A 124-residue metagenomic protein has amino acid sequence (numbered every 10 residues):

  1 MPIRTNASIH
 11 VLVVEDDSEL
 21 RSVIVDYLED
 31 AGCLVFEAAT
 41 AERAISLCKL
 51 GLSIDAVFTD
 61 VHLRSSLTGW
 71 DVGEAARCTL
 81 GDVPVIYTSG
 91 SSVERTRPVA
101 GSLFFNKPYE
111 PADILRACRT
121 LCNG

Functional and structural regions predicted by a protein language model:
M1-L12, S18, V25, R43 (+4 more regions): Non-catalytic signal-transmission and effector/linker regions of two-component phosphorelay proteins
S18-F36: Two-component/phosphorelay signaling modules centered on CheY-like receiver
E37-A56: Acidic, metal-coordinating helix/loop segments flanking the phosphotransfer/catalytic sites of two-component signaling
T40, L67-V72: Acidic catalytic/metal-coordinating carboxylates
D60-V61: Active-site residues of response regulator receiver
W70-D82: Short amphipathic alpha-helix used as the core "switch/output" element in two-component signaling
T88-S89: Hydrophobic/aromatic residues positioned on beta-strands within the core alpha/beta folds
